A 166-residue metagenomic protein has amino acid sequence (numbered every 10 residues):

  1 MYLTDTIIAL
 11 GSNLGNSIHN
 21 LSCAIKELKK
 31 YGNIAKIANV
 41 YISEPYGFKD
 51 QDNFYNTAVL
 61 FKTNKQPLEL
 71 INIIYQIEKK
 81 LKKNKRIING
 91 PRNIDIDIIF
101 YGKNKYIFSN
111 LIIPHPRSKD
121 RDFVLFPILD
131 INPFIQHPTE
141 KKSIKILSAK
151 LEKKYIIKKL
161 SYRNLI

Functional and structural regions predicted by a protein language model:
Y2-I7: Extreme N-terminal starter segment of soluble prokaryotic enzymes
A9, L60-K62, I99-Y101: Short hydrophobic/aromatic beta-strand micro-patches that form the beta-sheet surface supporting nucleotide- or nucleic
G15, A38, P45-F54, L68-N72 (+1 more regions): Flexible, gly/pro- and Lys/Arg-enriched active-site loops
H19, C23-P67: Short, surface-exposed acidic-centric catalytic microdomains
